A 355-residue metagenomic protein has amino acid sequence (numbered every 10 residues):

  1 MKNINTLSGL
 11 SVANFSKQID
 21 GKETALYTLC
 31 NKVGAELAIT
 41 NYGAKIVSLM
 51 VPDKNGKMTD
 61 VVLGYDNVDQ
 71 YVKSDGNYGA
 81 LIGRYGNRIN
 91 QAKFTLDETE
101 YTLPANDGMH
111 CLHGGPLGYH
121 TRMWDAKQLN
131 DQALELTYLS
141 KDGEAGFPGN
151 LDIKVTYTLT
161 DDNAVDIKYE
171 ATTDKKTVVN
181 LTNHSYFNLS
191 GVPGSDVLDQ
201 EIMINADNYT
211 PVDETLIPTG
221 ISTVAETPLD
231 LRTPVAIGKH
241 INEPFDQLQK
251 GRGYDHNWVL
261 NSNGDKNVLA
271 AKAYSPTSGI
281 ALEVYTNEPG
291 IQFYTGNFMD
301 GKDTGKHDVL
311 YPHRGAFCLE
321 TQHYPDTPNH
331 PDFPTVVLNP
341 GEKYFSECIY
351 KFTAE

Functional and structural regions predicted by a protein language model:
K2-E355: An exposed, glycine/acidic-rich loop-and-rim segment of catalytic or binding clefts
